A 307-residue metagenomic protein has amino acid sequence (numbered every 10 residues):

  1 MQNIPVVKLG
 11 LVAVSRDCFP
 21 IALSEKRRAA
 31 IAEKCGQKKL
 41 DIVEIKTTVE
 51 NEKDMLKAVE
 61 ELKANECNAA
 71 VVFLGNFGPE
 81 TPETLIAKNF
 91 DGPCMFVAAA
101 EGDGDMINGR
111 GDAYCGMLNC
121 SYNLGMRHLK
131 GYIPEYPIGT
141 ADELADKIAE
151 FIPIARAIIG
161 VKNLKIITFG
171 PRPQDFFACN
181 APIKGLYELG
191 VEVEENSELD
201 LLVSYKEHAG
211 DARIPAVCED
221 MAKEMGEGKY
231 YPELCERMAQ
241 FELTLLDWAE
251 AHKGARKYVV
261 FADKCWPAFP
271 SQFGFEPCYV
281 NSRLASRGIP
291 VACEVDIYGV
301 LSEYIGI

Functional and structural regions predicted by a protein language model:
M1-I307: An N-terminal assembly and electron-transfer interface module characteristic of large anaerobic redox and radical
